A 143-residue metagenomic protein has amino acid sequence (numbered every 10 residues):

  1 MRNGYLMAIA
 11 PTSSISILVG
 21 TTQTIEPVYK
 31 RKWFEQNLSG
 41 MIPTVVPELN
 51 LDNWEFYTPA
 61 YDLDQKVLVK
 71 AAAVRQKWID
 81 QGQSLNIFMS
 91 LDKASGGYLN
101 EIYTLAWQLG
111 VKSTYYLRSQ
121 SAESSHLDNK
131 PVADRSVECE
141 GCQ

Functional and structural regions predicted by a protein language model:
M1-R2, M7-V132, S136, G141-Q143: Catalytic alpha/beta core of large soluble enzyme barrels
